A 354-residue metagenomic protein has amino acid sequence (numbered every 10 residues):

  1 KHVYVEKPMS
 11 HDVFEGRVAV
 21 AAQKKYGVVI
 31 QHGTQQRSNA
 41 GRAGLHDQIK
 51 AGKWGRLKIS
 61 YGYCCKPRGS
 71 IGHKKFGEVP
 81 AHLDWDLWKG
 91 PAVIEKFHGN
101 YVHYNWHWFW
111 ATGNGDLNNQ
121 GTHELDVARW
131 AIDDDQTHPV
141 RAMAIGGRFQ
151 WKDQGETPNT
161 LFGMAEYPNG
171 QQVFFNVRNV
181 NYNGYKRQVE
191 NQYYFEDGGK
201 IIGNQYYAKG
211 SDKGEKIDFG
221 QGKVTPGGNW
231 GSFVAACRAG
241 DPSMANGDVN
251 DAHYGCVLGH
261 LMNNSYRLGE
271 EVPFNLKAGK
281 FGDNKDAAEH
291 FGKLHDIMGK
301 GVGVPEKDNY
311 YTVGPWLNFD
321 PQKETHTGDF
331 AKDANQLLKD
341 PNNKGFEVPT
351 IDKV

Functional and structural regions predicted by a protein language model:
K1-S38, G314: Beta-strand-loop-alpha-helix segment that lines the small-molecule cofactor/substrate pocket of alpha/beta enzymes
A21-V28, G44-K58, F76-V79: Basic phosphate/pyrophosphate-binding loop/patch that engages nucleotide-derived ligands
R56-I59, K96-H98, D135-A144, Q172-N176 (+3 more regions): Acidic/polar loop patches that form or flank catalytic/metal-binding clefts of enzymes that bind anionic ligands
Y61-Y101, K339: Core domains of carbohydrate- and sulfate-ester-processing enzymes
D86-Q171, V180-Y185, N250-Y254: Rossmann-like dinucleotide-binding domain that binds NAD(P)(H)
E95-N105, P226-C237: Active-site-adjacent bridging/hinge elements
D153-G155, L161-N229, D248: NAD(P)-dinucleotide binding in Rossmann-like oxidoreductases
C237-V354: C-terminal helix-rich "cap/oligomerization" subdomain common to oxidoreductases
